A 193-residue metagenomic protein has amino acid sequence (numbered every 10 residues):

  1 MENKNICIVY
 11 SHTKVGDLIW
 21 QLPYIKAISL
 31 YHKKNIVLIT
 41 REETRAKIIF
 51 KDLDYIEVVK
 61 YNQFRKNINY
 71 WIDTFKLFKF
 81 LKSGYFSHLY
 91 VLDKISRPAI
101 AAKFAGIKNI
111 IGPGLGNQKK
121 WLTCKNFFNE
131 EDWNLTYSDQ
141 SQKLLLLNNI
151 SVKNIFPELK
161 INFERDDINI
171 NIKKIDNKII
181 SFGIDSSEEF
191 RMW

Functional and structural regions predicted by a protein language model:
M1-W193: Catalytic machinery of carbohydrate-active enzymes, primarily nucleotide-sugar-dependent glycosyltransferases
